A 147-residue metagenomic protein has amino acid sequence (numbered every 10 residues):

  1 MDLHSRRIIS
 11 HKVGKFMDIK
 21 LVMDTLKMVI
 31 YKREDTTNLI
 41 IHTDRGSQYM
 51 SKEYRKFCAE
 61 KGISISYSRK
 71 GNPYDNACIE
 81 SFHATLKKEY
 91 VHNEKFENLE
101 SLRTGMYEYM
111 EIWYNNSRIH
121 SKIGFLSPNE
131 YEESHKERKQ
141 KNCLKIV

Functional and structural regions predicted by a protein language model:
D2-K12: Electropositive, glycine- and tryptophan-enriched low-complexity nucleic-acid-binding patches
K12-E34: Active-site beta-loop-alpha junctions of metal-dependent nucleic acid enzymes, especially the RNase H-like/DDE
G14, D18, V22, M50 (+3 more regions): Hydrophobic (often cysteine-bearing) scaffold residues that line and stabilize catalytic clefts of nucleotide/cofactor
D35-M50, R69, L126-N129: Acidic/histidine-rich, metal-coordinating catalytic segments
I41-R45, E60-C78, E94-E97: RNase H-like polynucleotidyl transferase catalytic core
A59-I63, T85-V147: C-terminal domain-tail junction helix/linker
